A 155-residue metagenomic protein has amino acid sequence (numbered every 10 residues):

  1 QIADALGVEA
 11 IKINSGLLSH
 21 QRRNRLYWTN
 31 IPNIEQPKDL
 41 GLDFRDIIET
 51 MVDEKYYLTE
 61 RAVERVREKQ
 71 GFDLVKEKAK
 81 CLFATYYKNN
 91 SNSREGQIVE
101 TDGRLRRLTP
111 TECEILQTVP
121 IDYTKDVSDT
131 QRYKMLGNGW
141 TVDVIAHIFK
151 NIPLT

Functional and structural regions predicted by a protein language model:
Q1-R106, E112: Class I S-adenosyl-L-methionine
A84, P110-D126: Glycine-rich, acidic and aromatic/proline-enriched surface loops and short helix-turn segments that act as binding
S128-K134: Short pre-catalytic strand/loop immediately N-terminal to key active-site residues, enriched for Gly-Thr
T141: A helicase ATPase "motif cassette" and its flanking acidic/Ser/Thr-rich regulatory loops
I145: Acidic-aromatic/histidine active-site loop/patch
F149-P153: Short, hydrophobic alpha-helical segments
